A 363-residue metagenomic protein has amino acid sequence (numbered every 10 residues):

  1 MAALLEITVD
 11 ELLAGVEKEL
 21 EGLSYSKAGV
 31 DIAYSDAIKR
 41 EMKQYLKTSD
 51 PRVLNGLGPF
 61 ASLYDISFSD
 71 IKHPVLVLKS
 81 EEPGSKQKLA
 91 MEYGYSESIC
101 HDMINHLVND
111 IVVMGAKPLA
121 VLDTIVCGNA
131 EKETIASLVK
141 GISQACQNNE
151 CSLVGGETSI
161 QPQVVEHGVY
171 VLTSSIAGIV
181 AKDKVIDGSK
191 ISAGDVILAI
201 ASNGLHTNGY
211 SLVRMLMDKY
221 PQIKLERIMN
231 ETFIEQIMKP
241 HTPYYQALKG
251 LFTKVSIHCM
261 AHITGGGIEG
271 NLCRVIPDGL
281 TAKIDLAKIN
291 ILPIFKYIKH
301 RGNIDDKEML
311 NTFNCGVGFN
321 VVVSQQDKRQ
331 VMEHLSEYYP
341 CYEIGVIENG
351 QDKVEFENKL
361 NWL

Functional and structural regions predicted by a protein language model:
A2: The alpha-helix within a helix-turn-helix
L5-E19: Short C-terminal boundary/hinge segments that cap the last helix of small helical domains
L20-P51, N55: N-terminal amphipathic/basic leader segments beginning at the initiator methionine
G22-K27, L122, D195, G316-G318: Short, solvent-exposed beta-strand edge segments and adjacent coil->beta transition regions
Y25-S26, T134-S152, V165-L172, K224-M238 (+1 more regions): Glycine-/charge-enriched secondary-structure boundary and capping motifs
A33, S49-N203: Glycine-rich phosphate/pyrophosphate-binding loop regions near the starts of catalytic domains
S80, V171, K184-F233, E269: Short, acidic (Asp/Glu-rich) active-site segment that either coordinates a divalent metal cofactor
E82, G178-V180, I197, A201-H206 (+5 more regions): Glycine-rich beta-alpha junction loops
